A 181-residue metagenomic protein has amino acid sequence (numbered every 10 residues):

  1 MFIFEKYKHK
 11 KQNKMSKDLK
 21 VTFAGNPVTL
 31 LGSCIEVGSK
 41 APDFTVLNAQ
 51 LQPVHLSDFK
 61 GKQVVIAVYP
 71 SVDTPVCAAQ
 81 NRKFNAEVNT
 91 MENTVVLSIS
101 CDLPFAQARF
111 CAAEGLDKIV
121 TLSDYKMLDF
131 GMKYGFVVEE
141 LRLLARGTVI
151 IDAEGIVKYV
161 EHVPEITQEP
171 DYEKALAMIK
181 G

Functional and structural regions predicted by a protein language model:
F2-Y7, K11-G181: Chalcogenol-based redox active-site neighborhoods
